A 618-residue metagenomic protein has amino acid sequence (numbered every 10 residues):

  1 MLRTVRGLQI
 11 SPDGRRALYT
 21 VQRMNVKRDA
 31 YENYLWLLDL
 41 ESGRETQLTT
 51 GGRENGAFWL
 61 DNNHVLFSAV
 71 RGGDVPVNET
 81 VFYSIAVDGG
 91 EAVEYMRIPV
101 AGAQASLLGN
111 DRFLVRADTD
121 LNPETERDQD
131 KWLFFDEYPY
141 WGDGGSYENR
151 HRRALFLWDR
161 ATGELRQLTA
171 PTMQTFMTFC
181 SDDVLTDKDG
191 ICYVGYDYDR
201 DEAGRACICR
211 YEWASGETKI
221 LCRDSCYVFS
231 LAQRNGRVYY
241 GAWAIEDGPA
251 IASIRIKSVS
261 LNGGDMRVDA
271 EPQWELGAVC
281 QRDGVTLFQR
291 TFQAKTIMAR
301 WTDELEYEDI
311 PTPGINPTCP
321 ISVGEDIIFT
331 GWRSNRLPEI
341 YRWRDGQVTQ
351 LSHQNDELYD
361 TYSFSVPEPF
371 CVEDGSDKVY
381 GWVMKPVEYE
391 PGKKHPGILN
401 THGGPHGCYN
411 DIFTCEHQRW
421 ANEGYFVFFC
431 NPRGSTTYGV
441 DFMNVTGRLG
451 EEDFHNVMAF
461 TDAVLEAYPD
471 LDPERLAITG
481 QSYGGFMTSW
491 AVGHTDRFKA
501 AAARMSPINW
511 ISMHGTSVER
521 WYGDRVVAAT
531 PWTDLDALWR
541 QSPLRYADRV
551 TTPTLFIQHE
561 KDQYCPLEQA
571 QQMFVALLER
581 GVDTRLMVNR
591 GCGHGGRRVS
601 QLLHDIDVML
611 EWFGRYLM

Functional and structural regions predicted by a protein language model:
L2-A17, G51-S68, R97-R116, G142-S146 (+7 more regions): Conserved beta-propeller blade repeats
R6-Q9, W141, E148-A154, C192 (+4 more regions): Non-catalytic accessory segments flanking enzyme active sites
K27-E32, G73-E79, S146-R152, R200-A206 (+3 more regions): Short, solvent-exposed loop/turn segments at conserved positions within beta-propeller repeat blades
E32-N33, D118-W158, R205-C207, I254-R255 (+2 more regions): Predominantly five- to eight-bladed beta-propeller fold
L40-G43, A86-G90, D159-G163, E212-G216 (+3 more regions): Short loop/turn segments that connect beta-strands within beta-propeller blades
P76-R153: Asp-box/WD-like beta-propeller blade repeats and closely related beta-sheet repeat scaffolds
Q354-E474, Q481, E519: Cap/lid segment of the alpha/beta-hydrolase catalytic domain
P432-M618: Active-site-proximal cap/loop segments of hydrolase catalytic domains
